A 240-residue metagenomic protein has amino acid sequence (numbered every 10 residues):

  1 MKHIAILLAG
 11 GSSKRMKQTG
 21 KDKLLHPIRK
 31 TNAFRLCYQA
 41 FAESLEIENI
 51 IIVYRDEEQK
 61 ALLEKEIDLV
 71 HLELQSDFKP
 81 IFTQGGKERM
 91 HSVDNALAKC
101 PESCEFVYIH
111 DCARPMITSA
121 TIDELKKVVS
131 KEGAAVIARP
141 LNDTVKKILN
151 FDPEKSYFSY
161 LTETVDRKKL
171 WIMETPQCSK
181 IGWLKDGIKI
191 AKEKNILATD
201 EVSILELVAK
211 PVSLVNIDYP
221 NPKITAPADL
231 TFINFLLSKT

Functional and structural regions predicted by a protein language model:
K2-Q59: N-terminal glycine-rich phosphate-binding loop and ensuing alpha1 helix
L7, F34, A96, H110-D111 (+3 more regions): Residue-level signal for inorganic ion chemistry
K17, W171-T240: Conserved alpha/beta core of the MobA/IspD/sugar-nucleotide pyrophosphorylase nucleotidyltransferase superfamily
P27, M116, T164, C178 (+1 more regions): Short aromatic/basic micro-patch
F34-C104, K192-K194: Conserved N-terminal catalytic core of the sugar/cofactor nucleotidyltransferase
E48-I50, F106, G133-A134, P211: Residues at the starts of beta-strands that form the adenosine-phosphate
K79-D152, E174: Conserved beta-loop-beta/alpha segment of the NTase-like Rossmann-fold superfamily that binds/positions NTPs
K146-T175: Short, flexible, basic/aromatic active-site loop/helix in glycosyltransferases
